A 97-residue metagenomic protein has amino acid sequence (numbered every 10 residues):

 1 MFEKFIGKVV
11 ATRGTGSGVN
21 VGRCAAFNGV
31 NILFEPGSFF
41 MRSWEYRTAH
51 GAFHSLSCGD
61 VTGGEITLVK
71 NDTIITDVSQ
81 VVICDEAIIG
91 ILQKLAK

Functional and structural regions predicted by a protein language model:
F2-K97: Conserved RNA-binding domains used in RNP assembly and mRNA/RNA metabolism
